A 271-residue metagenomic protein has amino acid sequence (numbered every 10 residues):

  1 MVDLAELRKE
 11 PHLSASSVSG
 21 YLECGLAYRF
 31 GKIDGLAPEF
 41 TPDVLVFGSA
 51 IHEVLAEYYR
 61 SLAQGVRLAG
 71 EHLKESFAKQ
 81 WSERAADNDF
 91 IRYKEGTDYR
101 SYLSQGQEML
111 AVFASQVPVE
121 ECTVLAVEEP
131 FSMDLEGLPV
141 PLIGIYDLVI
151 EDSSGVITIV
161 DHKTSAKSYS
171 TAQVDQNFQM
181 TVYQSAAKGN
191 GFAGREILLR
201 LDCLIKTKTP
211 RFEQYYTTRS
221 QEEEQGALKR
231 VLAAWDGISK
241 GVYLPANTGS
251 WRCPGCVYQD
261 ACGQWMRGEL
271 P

Functional and structural regions predicted by a protein language model:
R8, H12, Q173, A186-P271: Metal-dependent nuclease catalytic regions and adjoining charged, substrate-binding loops involved in nucleic-acid end
K9-G25, V140-S154, Q221-L228: An acidic intrinsically disordered interaction segment
V18-S19, E23-A63, L103, E128 (+1 more regions): Nuclease catalytic cores
C24-F30, I150, V156-D161, L232: Active-site-adjacent bridging/hinge elements
Y28-D34, V160-T164, C203-Q214: Short acidic (Asp/Glu) and glycine-rich catalytic loops that position anionic groups and cofactors
D43, F47, Y102, L142 (+2 more regions): Hydrophobic (often cysteine-bearing) scaffold residues that line and stabilize catalytic clefts of nucleotide/cofactor
V54-E128: A non-catalytic, helix-rich entry segment at domain boundaries
A126-N190: Non-catalytic protein-protein interaction segments used by genome-maintenance enzymes to assemble and couple activities
